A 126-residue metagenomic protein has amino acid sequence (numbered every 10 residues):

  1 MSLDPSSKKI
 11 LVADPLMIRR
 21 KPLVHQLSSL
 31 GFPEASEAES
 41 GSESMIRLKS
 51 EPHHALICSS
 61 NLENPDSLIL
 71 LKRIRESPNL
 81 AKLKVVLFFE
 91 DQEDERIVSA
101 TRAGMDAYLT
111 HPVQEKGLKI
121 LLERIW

Functional and structural regions predicted by a protein language model:
S7-I18, L23-L27, L56: Conserved acidic segment of CheY-like receiver
E37-A55, S59: Acidic, metal-coordinating helix/loop segments flanking the phosphotransfer/catalytic sites of two-component signaling
S40, D66-I69: Acidic catalytic/metal-coordinating carboxylates
L68-A81: Short amphipathic alpha-helix used as the core "switch/output" element in two-component signaling
I69, Q92-A107: Alpha4 helix (beta4-alpha4-beta5 surface) of REC/receiver domains from two-component response regulators
V113-L122: C-terminal output helix
